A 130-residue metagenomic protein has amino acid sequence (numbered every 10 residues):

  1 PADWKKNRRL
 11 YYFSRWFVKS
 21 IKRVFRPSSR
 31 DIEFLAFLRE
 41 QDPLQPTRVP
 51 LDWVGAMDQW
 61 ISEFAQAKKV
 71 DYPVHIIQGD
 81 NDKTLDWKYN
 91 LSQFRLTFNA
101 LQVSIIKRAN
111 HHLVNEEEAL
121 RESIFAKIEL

Functional and structural regions predicted by a protein language model:
P1-V49: Alpha/beta-hydrolase-fold enzymes
Q45-P46, N81-L85: Acidic catalytic loop of the alpha/beta-hydrolase fold
R48-A67: Active-site nucleophile elbow and catalytic-triad environment of alpha/beta-hydrolase enzymes
V70, I76-Q78, D82: Short beta-strand/loop motif that positions the catalytic acidic residue of the alpha/beta-hydrolase fold
Y72, D86-R95: Short alpha-helix in the alpha/beta-hydrolase fold that links the catalytic acid
R95-L113: Catalytic histidine neighborhood in serine/cysteine hydrolases with alpha/beta-hydrolase-type architecture
A109-S123: Catalytic histidine-centered segment of alpha/beta-hydrolase-like enzymes
S123, K127-L130: C-terminal alpha-helix
